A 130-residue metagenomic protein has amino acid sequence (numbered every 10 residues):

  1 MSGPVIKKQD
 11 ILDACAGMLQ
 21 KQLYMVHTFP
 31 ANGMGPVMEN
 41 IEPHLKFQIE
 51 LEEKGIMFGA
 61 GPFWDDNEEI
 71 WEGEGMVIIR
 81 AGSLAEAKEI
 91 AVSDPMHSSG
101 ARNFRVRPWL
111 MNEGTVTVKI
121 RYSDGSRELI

Functional and structural regions predicted by a protein language model:
M1-I130: Conserved, structured core segments of small domains
